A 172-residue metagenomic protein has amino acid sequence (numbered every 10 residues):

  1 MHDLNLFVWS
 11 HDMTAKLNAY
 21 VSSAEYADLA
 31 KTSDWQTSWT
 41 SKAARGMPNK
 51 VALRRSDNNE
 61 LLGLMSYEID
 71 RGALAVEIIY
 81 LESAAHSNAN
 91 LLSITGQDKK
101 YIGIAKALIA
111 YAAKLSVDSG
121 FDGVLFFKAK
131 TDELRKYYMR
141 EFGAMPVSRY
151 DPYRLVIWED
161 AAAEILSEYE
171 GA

Functional and structural regions predicted by a protein language model:
M1-K99, A107, K114-F126, K130-D132 (+1 more regions): Non-catalytic substrate-recognition and accessory regions of acyl/acetyltransferase enzymes
